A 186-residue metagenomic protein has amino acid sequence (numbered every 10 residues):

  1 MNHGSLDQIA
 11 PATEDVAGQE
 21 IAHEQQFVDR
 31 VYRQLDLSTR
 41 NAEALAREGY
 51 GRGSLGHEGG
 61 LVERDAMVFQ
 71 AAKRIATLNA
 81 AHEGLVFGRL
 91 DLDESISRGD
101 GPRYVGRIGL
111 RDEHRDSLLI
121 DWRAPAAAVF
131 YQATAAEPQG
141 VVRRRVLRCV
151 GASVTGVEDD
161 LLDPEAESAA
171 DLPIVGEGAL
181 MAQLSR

Functional and structural regions predicted by a protein language model:
M1-S185: Extended, charged low-complexity regulatory segments
